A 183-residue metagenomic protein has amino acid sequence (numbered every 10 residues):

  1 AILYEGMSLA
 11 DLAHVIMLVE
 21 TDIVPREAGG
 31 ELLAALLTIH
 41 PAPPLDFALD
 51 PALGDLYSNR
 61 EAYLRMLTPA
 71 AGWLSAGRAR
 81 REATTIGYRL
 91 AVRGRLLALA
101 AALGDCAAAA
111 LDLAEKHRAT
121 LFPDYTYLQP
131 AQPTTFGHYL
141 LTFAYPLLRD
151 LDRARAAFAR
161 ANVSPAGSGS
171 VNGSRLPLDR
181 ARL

Functional and structural regions predicted by a protein language model:
A1-G173, P177-L183: A helix-coil-helix interface module used to build multimeric assemblies and to scaffold catalytic/cofactor sites
